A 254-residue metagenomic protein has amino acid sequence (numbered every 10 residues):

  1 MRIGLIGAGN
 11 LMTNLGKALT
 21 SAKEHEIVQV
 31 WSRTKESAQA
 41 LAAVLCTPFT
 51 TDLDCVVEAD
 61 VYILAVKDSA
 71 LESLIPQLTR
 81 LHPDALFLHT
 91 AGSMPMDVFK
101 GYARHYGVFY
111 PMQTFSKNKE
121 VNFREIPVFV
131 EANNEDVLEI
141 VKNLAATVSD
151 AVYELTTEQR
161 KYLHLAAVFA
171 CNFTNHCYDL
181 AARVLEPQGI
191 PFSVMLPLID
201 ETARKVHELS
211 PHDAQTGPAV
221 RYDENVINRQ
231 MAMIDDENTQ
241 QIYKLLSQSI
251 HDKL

Functional and structural regions predicted by a protein language model:
M1, E26-Q29, A59-Y62, P83-F87 (+1 more regions): Short active-site oxyanion
M1-T51: NAD(P)+-binding Rossmann beta1-loop-alpha1 motif at the extreme N-terminus of oxidoreductases
T13, K17-S21, A43, P76 (+3 more regions): Short, well-ordered alpha-helices that flank and scaffold nucleotide-derived cofactor binding pockets
K35-A40, V44-E120: Rossmann-like NAD(P)(H) cofactor-binding subdomain of soluble oxidoreductases
S37-V44, E120-Y162, A170-H207: Internal alpha-helical scaffold of NAD(P)-dependent oxidoreductase catalytic cores
E186, D200-L254: Interdomain hinge/lid region at the active-site interface of Rossmann-like NAD(P)-dependent oxidoreductases
